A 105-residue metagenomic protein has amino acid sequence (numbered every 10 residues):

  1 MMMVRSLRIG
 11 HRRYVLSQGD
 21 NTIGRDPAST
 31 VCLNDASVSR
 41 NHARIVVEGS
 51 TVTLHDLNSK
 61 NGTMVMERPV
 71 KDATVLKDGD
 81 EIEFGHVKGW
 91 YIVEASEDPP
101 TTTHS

Functional and structural regions predicted by a protein language model:
M1-S37, E97: N-terminal beta-hairpin/loop module of FHA
R13-L16, V47, T53-H55, K60 (+1 more regions): C-terminal boundary/linker segments immediately following FHA domains
N21, S29, V52, K60-N61: Glycine-centered loop/turn positions within well-structured domains that cap or flank conserved ligand/cofactor-binding
H42-I45: Buried hydrophobic-core signal for structured, non-transmembrane domains
